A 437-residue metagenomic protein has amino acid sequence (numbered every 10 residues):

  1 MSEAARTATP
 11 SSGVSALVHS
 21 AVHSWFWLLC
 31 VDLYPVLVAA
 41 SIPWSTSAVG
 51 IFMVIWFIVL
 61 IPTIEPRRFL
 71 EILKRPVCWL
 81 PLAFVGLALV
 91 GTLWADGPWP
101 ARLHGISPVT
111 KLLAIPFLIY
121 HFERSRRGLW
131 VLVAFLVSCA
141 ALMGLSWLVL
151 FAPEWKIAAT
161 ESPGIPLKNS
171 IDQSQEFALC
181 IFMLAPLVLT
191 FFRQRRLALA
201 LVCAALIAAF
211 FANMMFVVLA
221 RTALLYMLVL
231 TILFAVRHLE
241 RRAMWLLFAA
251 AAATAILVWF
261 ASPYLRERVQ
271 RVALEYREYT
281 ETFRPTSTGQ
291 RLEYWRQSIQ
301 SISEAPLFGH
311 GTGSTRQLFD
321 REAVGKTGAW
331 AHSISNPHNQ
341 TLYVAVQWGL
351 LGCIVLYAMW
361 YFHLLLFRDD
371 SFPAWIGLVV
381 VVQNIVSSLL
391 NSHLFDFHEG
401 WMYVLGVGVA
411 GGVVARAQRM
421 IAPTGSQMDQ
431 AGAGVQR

Functional and structural regions predicted by a protein language model:
M1-P100, Y120-V133, V188-V202, R242 (+1 more regions): Transmembrane signal-anchor hairpin modules in multi-pass inner-membrane enzymes, especially those that act on
E3, L89, R127-A159, K168-L239 (+4 more regions): Alpha-helical transmembrane segments of multi-pass inner-membrane proteins
V49-L60, H104-P116, K156, D172-V188 (+4 more regions): Hydrophobic core segments of transmembrane alpha-helices in multi-pass, intramembrane catalytic enzymes
I55-I61, M227, T231, M359 (+4 more regions): Transmembrane alpha-helices of multi-pass inner-membrane enzymes
P76-F84, P98-E123, W130-C139, M143 (+1 more regions): Aromatic-anchored transmembrane helix interface
V217, H238-T282, R296-E304, T312: A membrane-periplasm/extracellular boundary helix in multi-pass inner-membrane enzymes that assemble envelope glycans
V236, Q347-V382: Hydrophobic transmembrane alpha-helices and their immediate junctions
E281-R296, E304, F308-W348: Long extracytoplasmic/lumenal interhelical loops at the membrane interface of multi-pass membrane proteins
